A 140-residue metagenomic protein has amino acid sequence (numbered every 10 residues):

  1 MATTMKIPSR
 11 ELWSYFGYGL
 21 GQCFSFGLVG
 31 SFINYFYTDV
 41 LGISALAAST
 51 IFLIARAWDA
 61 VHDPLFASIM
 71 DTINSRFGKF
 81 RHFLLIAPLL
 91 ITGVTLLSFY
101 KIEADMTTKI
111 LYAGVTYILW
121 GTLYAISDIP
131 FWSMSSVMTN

Functional and structural regions predicted by a protein language model:
A2-N140: Membrane-embedded alpha-helical bundles of multi-pass transporters/translocases, especially carrier/permease families
